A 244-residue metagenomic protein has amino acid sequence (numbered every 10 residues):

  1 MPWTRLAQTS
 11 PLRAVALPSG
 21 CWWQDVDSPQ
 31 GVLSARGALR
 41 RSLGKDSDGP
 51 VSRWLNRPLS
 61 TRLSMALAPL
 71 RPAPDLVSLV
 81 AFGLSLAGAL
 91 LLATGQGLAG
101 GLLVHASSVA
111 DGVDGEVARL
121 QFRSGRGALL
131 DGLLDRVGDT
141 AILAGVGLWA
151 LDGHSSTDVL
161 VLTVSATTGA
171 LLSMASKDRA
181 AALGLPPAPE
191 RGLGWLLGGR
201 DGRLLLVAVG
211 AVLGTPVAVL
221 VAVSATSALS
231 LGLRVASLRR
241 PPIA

Functional and structural regions predicted by a protein language model:
M1-L33: Catalytic-core segments of class I nucleotidyltransferases/pyrophosphorylases that form NMP-activated intermediates
A16-P18, P29-S64, G132-A244: A feature for the membrane-embedded catalytic helix bundles of lipid/isoprenoid biosynthetic enzymes
L63, L67, A73: Conserved hydrophobic/aromatic pocket- or pore-lining residues that grip, position, or stack substrates in active sites
A66, L86-L90, A208-V209: Alpha-helical transmembrane segments of multipass membrane proteins
R71, L91-G95, L213, R240: Helix-loop junctions at the membrane-solvent interface of multi-pass transporters, primarily the C-terminal
P74-R126, L162: Membrane-embedded alpha-helical segments that form the functional core of polytopic membrane enzymes, especially those
A118-Q121, L129, L133, V137: Short hydrophobic alpha-helical segments within the ABC transporter permease transmembrane module
